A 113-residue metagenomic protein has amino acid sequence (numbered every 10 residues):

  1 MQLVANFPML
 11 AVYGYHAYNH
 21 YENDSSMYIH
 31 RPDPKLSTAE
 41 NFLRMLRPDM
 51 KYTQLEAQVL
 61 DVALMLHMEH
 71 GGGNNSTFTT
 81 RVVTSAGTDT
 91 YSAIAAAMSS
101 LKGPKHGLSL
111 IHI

Functional and structural regions predicted by a protein language model:
M1-I111: Hydrophobic alpha-helical bundle cores within soluble ligand-binding/oligomerization subdomains
